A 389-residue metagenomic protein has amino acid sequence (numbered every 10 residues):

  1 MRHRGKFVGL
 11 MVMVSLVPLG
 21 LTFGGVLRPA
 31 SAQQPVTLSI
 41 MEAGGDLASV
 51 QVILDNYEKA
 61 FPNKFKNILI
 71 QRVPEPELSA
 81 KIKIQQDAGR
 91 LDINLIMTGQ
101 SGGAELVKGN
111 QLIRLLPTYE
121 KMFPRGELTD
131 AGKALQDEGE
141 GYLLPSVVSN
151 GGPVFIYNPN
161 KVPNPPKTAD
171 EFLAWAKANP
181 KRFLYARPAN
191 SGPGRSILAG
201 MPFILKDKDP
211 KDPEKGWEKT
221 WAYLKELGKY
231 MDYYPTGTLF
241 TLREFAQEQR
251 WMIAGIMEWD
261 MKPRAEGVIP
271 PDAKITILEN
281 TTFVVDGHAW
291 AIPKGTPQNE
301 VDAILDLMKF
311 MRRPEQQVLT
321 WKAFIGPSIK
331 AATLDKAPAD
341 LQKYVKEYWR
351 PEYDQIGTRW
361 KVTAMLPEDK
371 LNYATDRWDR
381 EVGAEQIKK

Functional and structural regions predicted by a protein language model:
M1-S39, I387-K389: Short, low-complexity disordered leader/linker segments with a strong preference for bacterial N-terminal type II
P35, G44-L69, V107: Short, polar/charged alpha-helical segment
A43-V52, P76, D92, T98-F240 (+1 more regions): Extracytoplasmic ligand-binding site segments that recognize negatively charged/polar headgroups
L78-S79, G103, T241-E244, R250 (+2 more regions): Short, hydrophobic alpha-helical packing/hinge segments within bilobed ligand-binding/sensory domains
A80-G89: Short, well-structured alpha-helical segments in soluble
Y230-P297, K343: Extracytoplasmic/periplasmic substrate-binding proteins
H288-K361: Mature extracytoplasmic/periplasmic domains
P351-K389: Conserved C-terminal helix/tail region of periplasmic/extracytoplasmic solute-binding proteins
